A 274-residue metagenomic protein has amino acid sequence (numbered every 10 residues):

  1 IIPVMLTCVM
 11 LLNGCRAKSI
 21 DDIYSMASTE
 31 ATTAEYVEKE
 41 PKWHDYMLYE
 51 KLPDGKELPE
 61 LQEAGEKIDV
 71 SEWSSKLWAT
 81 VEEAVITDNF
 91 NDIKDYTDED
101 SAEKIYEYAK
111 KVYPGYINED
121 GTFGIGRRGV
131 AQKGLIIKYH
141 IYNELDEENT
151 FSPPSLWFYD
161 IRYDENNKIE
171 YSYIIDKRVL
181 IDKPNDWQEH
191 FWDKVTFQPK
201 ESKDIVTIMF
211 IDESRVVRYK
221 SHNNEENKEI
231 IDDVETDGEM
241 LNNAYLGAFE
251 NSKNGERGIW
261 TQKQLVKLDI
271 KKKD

Functional and structural regions predicted by a protein language model:
I1-I20: Sec-dependent N-terminal signal peptides of Gram-positive bacterial secreted proteins and lipoproteins
C15-D274: Conserved functional micro-motifs across diverse proteins
